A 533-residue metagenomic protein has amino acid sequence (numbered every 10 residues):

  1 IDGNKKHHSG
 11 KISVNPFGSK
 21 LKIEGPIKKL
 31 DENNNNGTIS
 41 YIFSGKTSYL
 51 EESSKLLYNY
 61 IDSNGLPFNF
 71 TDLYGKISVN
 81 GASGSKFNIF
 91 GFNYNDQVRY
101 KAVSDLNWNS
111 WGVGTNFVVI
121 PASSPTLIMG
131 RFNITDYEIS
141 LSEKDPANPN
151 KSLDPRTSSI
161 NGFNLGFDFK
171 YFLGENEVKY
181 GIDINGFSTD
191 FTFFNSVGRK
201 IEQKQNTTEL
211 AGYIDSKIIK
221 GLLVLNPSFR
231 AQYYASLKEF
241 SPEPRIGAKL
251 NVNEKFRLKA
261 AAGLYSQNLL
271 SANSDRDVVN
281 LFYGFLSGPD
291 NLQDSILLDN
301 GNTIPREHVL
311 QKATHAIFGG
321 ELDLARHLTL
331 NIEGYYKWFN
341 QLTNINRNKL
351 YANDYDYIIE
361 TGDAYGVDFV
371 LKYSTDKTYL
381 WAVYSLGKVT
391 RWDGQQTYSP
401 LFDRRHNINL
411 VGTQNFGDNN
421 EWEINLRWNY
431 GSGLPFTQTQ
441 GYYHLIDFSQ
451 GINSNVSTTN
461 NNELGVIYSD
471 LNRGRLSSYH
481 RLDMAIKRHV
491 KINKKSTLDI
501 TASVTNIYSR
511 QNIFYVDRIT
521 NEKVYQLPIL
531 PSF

Functional and structural regions predicted by a protein language model:
I1, T38-Y49, K86-N88, N95 (+5 more regions): Surface-exposed extracellular loop regions of Gram-negative outer-membrane beta-barrel proteins
G10-P16, F43-Y49, I89-N93, G130-D136 (+8 more regions): Transmembrane beta-barrel strands of outer-membrane/channel proteins
N15-S19, N69-T71, N107-V113, S159-F163 (+8 more regions): Residues that define the transmembrane beta-barrel architecture of outer-membrane proteins
F17-Y49, Y60-Q97, N107-I134, F172-G174: Transmembrane beta-barrel wall of Gram-negative outer-membrane proteins
E138, D190, A235-S236, K255-H315 (+3 more regions): Surface-exposed extracellular loop regions of Gram-negative outer-membrane beta-barrel proteins, predominantly
G162-G166, Q203-Y213, P305-V309, H315 (+5 more regions): Outer membrane beta-barrel strand-and-loop segments of large Gram-negative receptors, especially TonB-dependent
I219, G334-F339, Y357-P435: Gram-negative outer-membrane beta-barrel transporters
N429-E463, L476-D483, K487-F533: C-terminal beta-signal and adjacent terminal beta-strands/loops of Gram-negative outer-membrane beta-barrel proteins
